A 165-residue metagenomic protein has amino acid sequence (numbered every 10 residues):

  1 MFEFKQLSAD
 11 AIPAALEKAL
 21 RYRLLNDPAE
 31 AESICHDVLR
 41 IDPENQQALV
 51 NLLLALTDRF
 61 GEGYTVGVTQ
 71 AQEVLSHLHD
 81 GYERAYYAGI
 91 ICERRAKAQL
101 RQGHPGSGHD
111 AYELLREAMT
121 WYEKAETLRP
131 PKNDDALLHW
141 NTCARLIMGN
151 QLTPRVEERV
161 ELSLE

Functional and structural regions predicted by a protein language model:
F4, L56-E83, Y87-K124, L146-L164: Short coil/linker segments at helix-helix boundaries
K5, L39, E126-T127: Short coil/turn linkers that connect adjacent helices within long alpha-helical scaffolds, especially alpha-solenoid
A11, N45, G81, P131-N133: Residue-level recognition of tetratricopeptide repeat
A11-D37, P105-G106: Alpha-helical segment of the N-proximal tetratricopeptide repeat
I41, H77-L78, L128: Structural marker of alpha-solenoid helical repeat scaffolds
A48, R84, D135-A136: TPR alpha-solenoid repeat register
N51-L52, Y87, H139: Canonical tetratricopeptide repeat
